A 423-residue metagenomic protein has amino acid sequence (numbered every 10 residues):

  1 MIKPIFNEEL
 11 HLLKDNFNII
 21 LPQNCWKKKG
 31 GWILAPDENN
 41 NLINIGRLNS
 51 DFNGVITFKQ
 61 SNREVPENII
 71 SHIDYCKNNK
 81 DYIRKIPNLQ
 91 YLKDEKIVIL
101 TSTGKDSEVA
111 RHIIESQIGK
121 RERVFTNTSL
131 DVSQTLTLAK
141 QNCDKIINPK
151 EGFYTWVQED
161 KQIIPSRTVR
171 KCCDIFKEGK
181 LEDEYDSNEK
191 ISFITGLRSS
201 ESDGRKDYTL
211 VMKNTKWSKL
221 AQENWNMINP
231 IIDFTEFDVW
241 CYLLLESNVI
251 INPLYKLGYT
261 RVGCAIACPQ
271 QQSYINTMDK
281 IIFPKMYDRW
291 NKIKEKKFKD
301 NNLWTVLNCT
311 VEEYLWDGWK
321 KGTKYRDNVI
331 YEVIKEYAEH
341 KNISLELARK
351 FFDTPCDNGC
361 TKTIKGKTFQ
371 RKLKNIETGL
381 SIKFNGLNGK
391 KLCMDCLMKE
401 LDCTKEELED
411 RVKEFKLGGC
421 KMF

Functional and structural regions predicted by a protein language model:
M1-N68, Q90, K96, L245 (+4 more regions): ATP/NTP-dependent adenylation/nucleotidyl-transfer catalytic domains that generate, transfer, or process NMP-activated
I2-L245: ATP-dependent adenylation/nucleotidyltransferase module used to activate substrates
K256-T260, R371-K390, E400: Short linker/helix segments within small regulatory modules
L380, F384-L387, C403-M422: Charge-enriched amphipathic alpha-helical scaffolds
K391-E407: Short metal-binding segments enriched for Cys and/or His
